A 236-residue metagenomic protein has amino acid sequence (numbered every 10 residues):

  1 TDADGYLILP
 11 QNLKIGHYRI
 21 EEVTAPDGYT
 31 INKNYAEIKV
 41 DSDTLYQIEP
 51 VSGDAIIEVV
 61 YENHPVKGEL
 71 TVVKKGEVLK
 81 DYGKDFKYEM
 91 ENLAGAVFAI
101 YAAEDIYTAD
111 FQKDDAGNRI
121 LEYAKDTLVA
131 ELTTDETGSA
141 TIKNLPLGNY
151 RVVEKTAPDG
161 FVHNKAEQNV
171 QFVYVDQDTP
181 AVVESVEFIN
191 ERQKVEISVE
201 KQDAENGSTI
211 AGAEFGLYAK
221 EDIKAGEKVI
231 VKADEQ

Functional and structural regions predicted by a protein language model:
T1-Q236: Solvent-exposed loop/turn and edge beta-strand elements of beta-rich ligand-binding domains
